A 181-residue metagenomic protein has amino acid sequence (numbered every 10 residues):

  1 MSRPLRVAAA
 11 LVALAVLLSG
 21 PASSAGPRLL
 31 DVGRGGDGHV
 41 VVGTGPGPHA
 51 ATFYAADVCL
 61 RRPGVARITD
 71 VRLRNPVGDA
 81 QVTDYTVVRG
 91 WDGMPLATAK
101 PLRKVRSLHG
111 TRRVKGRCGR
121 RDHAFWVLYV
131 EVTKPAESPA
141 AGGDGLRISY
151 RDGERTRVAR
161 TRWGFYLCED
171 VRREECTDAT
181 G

Functional and structural regions predicted by a protein language model:
M1-S24: Secretory targeting and sorting signals
G20-G181: Non-catalytic macromolecular-recognition regions in eukaryotic signaling proteins
